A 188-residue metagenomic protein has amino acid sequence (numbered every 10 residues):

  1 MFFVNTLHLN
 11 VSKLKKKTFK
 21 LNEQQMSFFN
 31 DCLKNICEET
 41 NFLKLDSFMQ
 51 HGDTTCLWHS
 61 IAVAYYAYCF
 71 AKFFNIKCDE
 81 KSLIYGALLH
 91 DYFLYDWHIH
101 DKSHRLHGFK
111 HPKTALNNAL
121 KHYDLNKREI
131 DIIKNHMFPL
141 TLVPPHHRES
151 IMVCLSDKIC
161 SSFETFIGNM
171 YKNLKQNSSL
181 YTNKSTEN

Functional and structural regions predicted by a protein language model:
M1-N188: Metal-dependent phosphohydrolase cores
